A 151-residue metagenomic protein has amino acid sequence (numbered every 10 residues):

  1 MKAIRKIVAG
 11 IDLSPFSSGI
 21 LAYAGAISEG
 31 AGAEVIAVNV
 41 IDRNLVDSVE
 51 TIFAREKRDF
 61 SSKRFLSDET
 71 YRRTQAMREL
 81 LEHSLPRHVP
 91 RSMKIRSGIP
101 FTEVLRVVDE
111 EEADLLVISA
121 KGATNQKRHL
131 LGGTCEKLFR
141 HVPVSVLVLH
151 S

Functional and structural regions predicted by a protein language model:
K2, Q75, E79-L116: Structural beta-alpha unit
K2-D59: Small/aliphatic-rich secondary-structure junction motif
I36-V38, S92-R96, L147: General small-molecule cofactor/ligand-binding pocket signal
I52-E56, E110-E111, T134-C135: Short, hinge-like loop/turn segments at secondary-structure boundaries
K57-R73: A short acidic, glycine-rich active-site loop that binds or catalyzes chemistry on phosphate/adenosine moieties
L115-R140: Glycine-rich, Arg-bearing micro-motifs that act as flexible, cationic patches
V144-S151: Short, flexible loop segments at boundaries between secondary-structure elements
